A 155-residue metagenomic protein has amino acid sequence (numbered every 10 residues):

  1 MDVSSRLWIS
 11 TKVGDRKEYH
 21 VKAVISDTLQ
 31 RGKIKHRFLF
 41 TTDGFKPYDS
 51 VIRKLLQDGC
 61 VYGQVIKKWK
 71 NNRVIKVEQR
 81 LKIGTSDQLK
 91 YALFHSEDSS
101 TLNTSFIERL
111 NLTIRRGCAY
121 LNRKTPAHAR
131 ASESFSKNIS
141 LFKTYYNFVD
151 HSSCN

Functional and structural regions predicted by a protein language model:
M1-N155: Residue-level recognition of single "structural anchor" positions that define or cap local secondary structure
